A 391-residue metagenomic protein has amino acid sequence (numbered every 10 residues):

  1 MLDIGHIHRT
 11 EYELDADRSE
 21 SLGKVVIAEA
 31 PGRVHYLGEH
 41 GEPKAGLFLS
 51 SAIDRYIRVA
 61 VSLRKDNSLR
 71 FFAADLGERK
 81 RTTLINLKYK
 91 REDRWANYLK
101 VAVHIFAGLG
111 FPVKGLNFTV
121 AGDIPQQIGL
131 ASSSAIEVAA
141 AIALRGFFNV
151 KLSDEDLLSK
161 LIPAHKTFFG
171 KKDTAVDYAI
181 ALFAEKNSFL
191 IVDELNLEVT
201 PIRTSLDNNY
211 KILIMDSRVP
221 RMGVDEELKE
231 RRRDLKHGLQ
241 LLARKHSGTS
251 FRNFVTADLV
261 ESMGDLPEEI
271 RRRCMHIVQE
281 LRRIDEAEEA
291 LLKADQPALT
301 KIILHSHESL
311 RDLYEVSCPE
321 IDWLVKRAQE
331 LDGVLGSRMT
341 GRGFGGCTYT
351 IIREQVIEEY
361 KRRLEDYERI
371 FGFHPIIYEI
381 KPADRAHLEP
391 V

Functional and structural regions predicted by a protein language model:
M1-L37, R58-N97, P112, S188-G336 (+1 more regions): C-terminal nucleotide
M1-V34, H40-L47, E92-S205, V356-I357 (+1 more regions): Gly/Ser-rich oxyanion-binding loop with an adjacent helix/lid that shapes the negatively charged ligand pocket
A45-K65: Structural signature of FAD isoalloxazine-binding scaffolds in flavoprotein oxidoreductases
R58, N117, A179, C347 (+1 more regions): Conserved beta-strand and immediately adjacent loop positions that scaffold enzyme active sites
F118-V120, M215-S217, T348: A structural signal for short, well-ordered beta-strand segments
S134-A135, C347-I351: FabD-like malonyl-/acyl-CoA
F344: Glycine-rich phosphate-binding loop
